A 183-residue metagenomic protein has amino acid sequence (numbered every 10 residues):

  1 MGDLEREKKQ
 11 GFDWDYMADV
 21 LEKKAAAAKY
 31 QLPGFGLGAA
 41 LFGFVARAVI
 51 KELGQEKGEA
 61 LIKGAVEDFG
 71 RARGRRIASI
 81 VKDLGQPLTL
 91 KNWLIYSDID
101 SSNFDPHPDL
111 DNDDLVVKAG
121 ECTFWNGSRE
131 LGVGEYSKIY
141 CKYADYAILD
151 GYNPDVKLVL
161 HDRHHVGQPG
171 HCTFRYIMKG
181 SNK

Functional and structural regions predicted by a protein language model:
M1-D114, T123-Y140, G151, V156-H171 (+1 more regions): N-terminal accessory segment detector
K142-D145: Long, well-ordered alpha-helical scaffolding segments within enzyme catalytic domains, especially pronounced
